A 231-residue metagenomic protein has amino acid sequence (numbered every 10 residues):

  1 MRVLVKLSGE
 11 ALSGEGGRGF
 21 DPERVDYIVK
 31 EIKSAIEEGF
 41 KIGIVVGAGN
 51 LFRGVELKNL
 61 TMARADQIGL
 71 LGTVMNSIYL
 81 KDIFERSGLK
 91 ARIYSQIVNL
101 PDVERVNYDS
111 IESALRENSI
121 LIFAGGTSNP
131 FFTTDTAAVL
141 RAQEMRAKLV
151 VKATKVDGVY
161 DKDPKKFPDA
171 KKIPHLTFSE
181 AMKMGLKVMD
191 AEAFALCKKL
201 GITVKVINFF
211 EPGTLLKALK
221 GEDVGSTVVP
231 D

Functional and structural regions predicted by a protein language model:
M1-D231: C-terminal catalytic "cap/lid" subdomain
